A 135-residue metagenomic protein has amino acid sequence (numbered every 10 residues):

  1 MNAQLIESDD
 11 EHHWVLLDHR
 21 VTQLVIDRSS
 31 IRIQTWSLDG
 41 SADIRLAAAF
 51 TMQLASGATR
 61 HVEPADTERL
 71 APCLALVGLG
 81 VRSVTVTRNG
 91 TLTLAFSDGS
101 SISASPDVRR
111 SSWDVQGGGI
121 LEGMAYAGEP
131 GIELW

Functional and structural regions predicted by a protein language model:
M1-W135: Surface-exposed, interaction-prone regions used to assemble/regulate multi-protein complexes
